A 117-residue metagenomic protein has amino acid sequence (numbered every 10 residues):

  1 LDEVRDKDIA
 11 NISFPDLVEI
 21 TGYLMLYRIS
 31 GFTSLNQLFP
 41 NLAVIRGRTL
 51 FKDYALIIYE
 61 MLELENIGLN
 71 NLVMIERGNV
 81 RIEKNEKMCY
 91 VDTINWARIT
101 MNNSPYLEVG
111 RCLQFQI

Functional and structural regions predicted by a protein language model:
L1-I117: Extracellular/luminal ectodomains of secreted and membrane glycoproteins with large N-terminal domains
